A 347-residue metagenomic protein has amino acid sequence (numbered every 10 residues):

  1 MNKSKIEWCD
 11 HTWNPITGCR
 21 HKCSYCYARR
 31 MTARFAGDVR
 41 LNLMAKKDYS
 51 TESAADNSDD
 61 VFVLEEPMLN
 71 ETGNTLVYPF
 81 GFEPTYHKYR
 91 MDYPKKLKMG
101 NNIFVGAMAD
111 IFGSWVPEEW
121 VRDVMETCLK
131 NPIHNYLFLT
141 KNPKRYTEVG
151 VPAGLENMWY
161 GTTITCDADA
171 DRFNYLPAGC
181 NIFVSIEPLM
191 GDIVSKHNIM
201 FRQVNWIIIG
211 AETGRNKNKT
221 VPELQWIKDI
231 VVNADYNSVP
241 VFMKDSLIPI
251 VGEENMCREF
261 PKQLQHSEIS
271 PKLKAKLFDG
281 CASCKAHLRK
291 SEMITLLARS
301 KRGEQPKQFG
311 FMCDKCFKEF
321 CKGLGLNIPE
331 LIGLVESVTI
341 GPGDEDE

Functional and structural regions predicted by a protein language model:
M1-H11, F35-D38, N42, Y49-S50 (+4 more regions): Auxiliary Fe-S-binding modules of radical SAM enzymes
M1-R20, S24-M158, D167-A178, K196-H197 (+2 more regions): Conserved Radical SAM active-site core
G18, K22-Y25, G280, F309-M312: The −1 position to Zn-ligating cysteines in a subset of zinc-ribbon hairpins
Y27, K285, F317: Cys/His-coordinated zinc-binding microdomains
R30, L288, F320: Cys/His-rich microdomains that often coordinate metals
R34-A36, S291-I294, G323-G325: Short Cys/His-rich "knuckle" micro-motifs
L277-P306: Short recognition patches in nucleic-acid-associated and regulatory proteins
K307-I332: Short metal-binding segments enriched for Cys and/or His
